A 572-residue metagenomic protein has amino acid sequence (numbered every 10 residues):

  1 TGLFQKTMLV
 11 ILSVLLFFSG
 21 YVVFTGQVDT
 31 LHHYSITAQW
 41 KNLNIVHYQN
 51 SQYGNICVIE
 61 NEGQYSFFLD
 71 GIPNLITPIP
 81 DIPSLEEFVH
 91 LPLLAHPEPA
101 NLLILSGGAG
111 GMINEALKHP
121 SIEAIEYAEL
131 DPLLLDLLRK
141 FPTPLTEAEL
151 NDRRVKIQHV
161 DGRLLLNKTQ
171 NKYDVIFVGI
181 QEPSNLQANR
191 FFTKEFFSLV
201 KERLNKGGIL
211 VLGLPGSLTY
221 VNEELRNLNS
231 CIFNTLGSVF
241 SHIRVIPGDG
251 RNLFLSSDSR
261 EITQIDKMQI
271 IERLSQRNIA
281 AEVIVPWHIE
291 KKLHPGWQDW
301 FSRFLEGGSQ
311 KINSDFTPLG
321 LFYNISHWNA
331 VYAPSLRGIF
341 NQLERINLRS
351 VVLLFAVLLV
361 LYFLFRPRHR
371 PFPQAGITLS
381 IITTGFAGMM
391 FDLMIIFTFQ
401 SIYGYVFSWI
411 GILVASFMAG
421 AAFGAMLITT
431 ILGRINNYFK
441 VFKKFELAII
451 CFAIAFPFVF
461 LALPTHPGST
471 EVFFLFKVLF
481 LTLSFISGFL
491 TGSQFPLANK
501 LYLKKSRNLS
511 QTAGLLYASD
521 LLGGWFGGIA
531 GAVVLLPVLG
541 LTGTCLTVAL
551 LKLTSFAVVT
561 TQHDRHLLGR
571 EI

Functional and structural regions predicted by a protein language model:
T1-I262, M268-I572: Alpha-helical transmembrane segments of multi-pass membrane proteins
